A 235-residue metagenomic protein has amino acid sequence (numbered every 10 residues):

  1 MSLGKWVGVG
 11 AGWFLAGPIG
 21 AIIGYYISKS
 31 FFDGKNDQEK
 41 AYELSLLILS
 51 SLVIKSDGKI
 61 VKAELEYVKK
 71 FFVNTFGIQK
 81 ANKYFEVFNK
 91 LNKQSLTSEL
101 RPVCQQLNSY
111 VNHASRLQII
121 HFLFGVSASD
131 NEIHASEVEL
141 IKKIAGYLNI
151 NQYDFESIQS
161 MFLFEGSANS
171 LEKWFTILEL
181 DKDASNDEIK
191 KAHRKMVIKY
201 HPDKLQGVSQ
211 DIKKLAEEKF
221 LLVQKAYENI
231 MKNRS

Functional and structural regions predicted by a protein language model:
M1-K55, K59-S235: Small-residue-enriched hydrophobic alpha-helices in membranes
